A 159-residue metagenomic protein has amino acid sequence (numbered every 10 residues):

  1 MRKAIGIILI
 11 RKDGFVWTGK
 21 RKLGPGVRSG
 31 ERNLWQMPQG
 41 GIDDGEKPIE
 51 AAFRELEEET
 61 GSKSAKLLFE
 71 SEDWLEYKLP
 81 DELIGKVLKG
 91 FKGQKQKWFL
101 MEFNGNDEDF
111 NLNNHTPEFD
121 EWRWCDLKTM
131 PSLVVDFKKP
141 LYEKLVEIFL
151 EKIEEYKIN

Functional and structural regions predicted by a protein language model:
M1-M37: N-terminal strand-loop-strand
W17, S62, K66, P140 (+1 more regions): Generic macromolecular interface patches on structured domains
W17-R21, E50, Q94, E151-K152: Short acidic/polar alpha-helix capping motifs at helix-coil junctions
G24, L56, L79-I84, K144 (+1 more regions): A generic membrane alpha-helix/interface feature
L34, P38, E82-L83, I158-N159: Functional cleft and adjacent loop/helix regions within the main domain that mediate ligand binding or catalysis
I42-D136: Unchanged
K128-N159: Charged phosphate-binding loop/patch that engages nucleotide di/tri-phosphates or the phosphate backbone of nucleic
